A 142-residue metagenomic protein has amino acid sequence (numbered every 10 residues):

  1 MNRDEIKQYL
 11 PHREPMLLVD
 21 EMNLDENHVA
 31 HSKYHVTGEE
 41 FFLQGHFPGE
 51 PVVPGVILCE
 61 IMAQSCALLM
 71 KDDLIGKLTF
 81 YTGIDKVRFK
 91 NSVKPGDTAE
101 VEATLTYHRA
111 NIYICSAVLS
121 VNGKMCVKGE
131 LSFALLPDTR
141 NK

Functional and structural regions predicted by a protein language model:
M1-I6, D97-V101: Short Pro/Gly-enriched beta-strand edge/turn motifs at strand-loop
P11, N27-H31, V93-D97, T104-K142: HotDog/MaoC-like acyl-thioester-processing domains
E14-V53: Catalytic strand-loop segment that frames the active site of acyl-thioester-processing enzymes
M16-L18, A99, Y113: Hydrophobic core residues within well-ordered beta-strands of beta-rich domains
D20-N23, D85, K90, E102-T106 (+1 more regions): Conserved positions in beta-strands of structured domains
M22, V53-G76: Active-site helix/loop of acyl-thioester processing domains in fatty-acid/polyketide metabolism, spanning hotdog-fold
S65-E100, E130-A134: Hydrophobic beta-strand-centered segment that forms part of the acyl-chain substrate-binding groove
